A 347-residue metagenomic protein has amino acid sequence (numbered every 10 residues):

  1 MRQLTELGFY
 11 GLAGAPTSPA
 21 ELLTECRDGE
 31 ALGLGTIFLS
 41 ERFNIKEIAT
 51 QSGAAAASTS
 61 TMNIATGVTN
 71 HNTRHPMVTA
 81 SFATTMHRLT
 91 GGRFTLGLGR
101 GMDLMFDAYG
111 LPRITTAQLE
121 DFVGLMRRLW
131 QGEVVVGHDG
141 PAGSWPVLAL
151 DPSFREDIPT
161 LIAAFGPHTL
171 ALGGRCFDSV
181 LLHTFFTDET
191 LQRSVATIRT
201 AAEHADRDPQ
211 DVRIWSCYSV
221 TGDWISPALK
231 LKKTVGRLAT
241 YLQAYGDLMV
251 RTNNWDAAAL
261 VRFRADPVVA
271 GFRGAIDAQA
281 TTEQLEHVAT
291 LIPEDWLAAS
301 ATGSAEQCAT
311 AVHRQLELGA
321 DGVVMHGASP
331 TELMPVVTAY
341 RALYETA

Functional and structural regions predicted by a protein language model:
M1-T66, I158, A347: N-terminal beta1-alpha1-beta2 module of alpha/beta enzyme domains
T5-G11, I37-L39, N63-G67, F94-L98 (+4 more regions): Hydrophobic faces of well-ordered beta-strands that scaffold small-molecule active sites in alpha/beta enzyme cores
E6-A20, T69-P76, F154-F165, V220-D223 (+1 more regions): Active-site mouth loops of central-metabolism enzymes
P16-G29, T79-F82, A164-L172, G303-R314: Short, acidic/polar
G33, A55, M86, M126 (+4 more regions): Conserved, mostly hydrophobic/aromatic
T36-S58, N70, M102-M105, T184-D188 (+1 more regions): Glycine-rich, proline-tolerant flexible connector loops at the mouths of alpha/beta enzymes
I48-T69, T73, F122-L125, L129 (+1 more regions): Alpha-helix-loop-beta-strand connector modules within alpha/beta enzyme cores
R113-L150, L191, A196, T200-R314: An alpha-helical appendage that flanks or caps ligand/catalytic pockets
